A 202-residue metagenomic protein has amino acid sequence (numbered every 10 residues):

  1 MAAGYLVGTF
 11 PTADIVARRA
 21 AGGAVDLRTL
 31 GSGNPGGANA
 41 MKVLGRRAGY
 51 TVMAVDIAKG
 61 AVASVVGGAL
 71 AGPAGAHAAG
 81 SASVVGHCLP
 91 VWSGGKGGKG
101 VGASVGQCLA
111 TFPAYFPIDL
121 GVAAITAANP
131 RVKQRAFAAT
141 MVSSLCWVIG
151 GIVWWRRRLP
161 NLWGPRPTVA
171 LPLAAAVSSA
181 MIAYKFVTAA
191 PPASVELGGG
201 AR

Functional and structural regions predicted by a protein language model:
M1-R202: Short amphipathic, positively biased membrane-proximal segments that drive organelle/inner-membrane targeting
